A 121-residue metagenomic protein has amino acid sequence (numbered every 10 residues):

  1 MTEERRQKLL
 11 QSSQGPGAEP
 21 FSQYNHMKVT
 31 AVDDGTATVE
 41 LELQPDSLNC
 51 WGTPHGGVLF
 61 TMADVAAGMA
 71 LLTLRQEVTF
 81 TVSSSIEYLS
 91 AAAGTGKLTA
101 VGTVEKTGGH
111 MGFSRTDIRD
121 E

Functional and structural regions predicted by a protein language model:
M1-E121: Terminal targeting signals and extreme-terminal segments of soluble enzymes
